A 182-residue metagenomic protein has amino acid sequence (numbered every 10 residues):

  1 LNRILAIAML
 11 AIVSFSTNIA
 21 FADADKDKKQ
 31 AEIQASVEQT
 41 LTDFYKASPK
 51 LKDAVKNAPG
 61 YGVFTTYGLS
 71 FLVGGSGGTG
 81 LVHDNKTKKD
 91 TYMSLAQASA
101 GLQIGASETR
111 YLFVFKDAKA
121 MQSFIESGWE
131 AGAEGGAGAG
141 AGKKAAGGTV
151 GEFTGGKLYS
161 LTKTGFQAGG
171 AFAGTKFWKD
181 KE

Functional and structural regions predicted by a protein language model:
L1-A8: Bacterial N-terminal signal peptides that target proteins for export
F15-A22: Sec/Tat signal peptide C-region and signal peptidase I cleavage site
D23-E182: Small-residue-enriched, tightly packed secondary-structure blocks
